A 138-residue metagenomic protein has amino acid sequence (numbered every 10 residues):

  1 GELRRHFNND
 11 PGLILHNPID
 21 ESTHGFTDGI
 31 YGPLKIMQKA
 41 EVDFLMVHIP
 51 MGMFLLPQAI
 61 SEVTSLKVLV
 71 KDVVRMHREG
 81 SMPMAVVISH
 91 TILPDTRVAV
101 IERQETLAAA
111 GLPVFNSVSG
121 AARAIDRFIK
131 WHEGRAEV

Functional and structural regions predicted by a protein language model:
G1-S61: Short glycine-cluster motifs
S61-V138: Peripheral docking tails and interdomain loops at the edges of cofactor- or intermediate-handling domains
